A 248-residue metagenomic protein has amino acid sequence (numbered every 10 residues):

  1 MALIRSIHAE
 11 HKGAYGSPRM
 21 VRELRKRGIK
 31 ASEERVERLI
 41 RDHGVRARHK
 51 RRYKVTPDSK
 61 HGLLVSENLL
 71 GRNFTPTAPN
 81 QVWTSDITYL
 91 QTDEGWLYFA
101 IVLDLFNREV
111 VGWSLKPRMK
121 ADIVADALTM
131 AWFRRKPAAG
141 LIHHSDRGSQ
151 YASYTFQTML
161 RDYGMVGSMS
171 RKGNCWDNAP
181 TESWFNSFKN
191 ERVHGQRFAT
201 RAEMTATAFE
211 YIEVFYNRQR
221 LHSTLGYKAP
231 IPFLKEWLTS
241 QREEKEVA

Functional and structural regions predicted by a protein language model:
M1-A248: Charged DNA-binding/catalytic regions of mobile-element recombinases
